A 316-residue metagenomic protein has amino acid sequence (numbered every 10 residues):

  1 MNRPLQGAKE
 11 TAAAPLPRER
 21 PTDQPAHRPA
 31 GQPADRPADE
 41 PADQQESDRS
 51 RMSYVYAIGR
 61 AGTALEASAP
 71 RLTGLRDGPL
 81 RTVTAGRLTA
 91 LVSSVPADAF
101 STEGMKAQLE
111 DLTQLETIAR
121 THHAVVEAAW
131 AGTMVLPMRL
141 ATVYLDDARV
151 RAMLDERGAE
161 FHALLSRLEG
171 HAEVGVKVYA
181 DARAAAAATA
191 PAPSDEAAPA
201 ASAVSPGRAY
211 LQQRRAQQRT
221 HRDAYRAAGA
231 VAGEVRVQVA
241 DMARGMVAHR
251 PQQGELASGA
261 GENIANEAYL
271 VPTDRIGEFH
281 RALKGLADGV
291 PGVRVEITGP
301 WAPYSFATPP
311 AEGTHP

Functional and structural regions predicted by a protein language model:
M1-Q24, P41-P316: An interfacial alpha-helical scaffold signature
H27, G31-D35, D39: Acidic, glycine-centered low-complexity repeats within long intrinsically disordered regions
